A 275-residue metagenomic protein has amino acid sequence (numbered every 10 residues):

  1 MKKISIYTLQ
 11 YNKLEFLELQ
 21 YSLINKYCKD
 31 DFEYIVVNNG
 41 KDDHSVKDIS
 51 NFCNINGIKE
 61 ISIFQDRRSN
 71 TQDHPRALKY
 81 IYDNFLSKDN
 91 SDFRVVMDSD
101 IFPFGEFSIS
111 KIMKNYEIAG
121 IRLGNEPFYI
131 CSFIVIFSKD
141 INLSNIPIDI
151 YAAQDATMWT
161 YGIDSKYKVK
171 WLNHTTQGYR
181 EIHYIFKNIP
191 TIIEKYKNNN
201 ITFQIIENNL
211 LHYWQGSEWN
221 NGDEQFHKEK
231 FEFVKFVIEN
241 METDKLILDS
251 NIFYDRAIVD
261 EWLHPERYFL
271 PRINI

Functional and structural regions predicted by a protein language model:
K2-I4, N25-V36, G57-I58: Short loop->beta transition adjacent to catalytic acidic/histidine clusters or analogous donor-positioning motifs
T8-Q10, N38: Short beta-strand/turn micro-motifs composed of small residues that flank or help shape donor/cofactor-binding pockets
K13-Y27: Short, well-formed alpha-helical segments that are part of the catalytic scaffolds of diverse glycosyltransferases
D31-D43, I63-Q65: Short beta-strand/loop segment that forms part of the nucleotide-sugar
S45-S91: Active-site-proximal specificity loops/subdomain of glycosyltransferases
N90-F102: Short beta-strand-to-loop acidic/aromatic patch adjacent to the donor-nucleotide binding site
F102-Y184: Conserved catalytic core of nucleotide-sugar-dependent glycosyltransferases
I163-I275: C-terminal catalytic/acceptor-binding lobe
